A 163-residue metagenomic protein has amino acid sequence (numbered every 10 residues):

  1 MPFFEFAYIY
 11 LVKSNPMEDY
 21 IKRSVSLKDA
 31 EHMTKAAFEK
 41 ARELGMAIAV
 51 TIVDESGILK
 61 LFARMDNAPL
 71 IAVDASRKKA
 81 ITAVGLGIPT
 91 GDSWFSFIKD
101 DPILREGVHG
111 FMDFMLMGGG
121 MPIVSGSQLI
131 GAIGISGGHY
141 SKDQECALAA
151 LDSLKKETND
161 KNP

Functional and structural regions predicted by a protein language model:
F3-P16: Short, Lys/Arg-enriched N-terminal segments with co-localized hydrophobic residues within the first ~10-30 amino acids
P16-P163: Flexible, solvent-exposed loop/hinge segments and secondary-structure transition points
